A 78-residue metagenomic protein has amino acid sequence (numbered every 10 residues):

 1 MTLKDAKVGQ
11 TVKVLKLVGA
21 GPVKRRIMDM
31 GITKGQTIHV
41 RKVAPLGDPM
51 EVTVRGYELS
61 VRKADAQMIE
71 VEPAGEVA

Functional and structural regions predicted by a protein language model:
M1-T2: Absolute protein N-terminus
V23-R26: Short alpha-helix capping/helix-loop boundary micro-motifs
M28-M30, M50: Methionine-biased hydrophobic packing positions in alpha-helices, especially within tandem helical repeat solenoids
L46-A78: C-terminal structural segments of small proteins and small subunits
